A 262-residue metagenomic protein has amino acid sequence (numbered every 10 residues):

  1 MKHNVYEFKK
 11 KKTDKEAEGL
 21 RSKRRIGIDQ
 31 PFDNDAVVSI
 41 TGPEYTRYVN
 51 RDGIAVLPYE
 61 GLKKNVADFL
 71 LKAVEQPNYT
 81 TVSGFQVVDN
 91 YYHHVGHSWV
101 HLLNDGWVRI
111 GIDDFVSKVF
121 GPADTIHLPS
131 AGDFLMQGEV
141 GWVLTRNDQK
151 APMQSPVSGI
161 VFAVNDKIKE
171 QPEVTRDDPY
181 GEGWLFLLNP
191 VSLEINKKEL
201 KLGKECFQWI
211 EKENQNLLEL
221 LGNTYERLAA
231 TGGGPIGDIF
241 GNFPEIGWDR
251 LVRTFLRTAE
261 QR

Functional and structural regions predicted by a protein language model:
K2-K10, D14-A17, I28-D33: N-terminal low-complexity segments that are often proline-rich with Ser/Thr-Pro
G19-R262: Contiguous, well-folded functional domains in the mature portion of proteins
